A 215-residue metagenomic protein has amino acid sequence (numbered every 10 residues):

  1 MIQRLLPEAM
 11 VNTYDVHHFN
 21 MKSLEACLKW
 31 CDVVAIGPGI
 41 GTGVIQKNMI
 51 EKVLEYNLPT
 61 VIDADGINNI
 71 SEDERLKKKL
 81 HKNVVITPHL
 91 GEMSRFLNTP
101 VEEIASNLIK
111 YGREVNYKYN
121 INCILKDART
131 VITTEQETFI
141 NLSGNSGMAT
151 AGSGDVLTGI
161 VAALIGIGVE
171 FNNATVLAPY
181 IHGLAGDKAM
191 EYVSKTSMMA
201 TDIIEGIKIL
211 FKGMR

Functional and structural regions predicted by a protein language model:
M1-S143, R215: Glycine-rich phosphate/dinucleotide-binding loop and adjoining beta-alpha-beta core of small-molecule
L5, G186-R215: Charged C-terminal helix
G39-G43, S146, G154-L157, V161 (+1 more regions): Gly/Ser/Thr-rich beta-alpha loop segments that engage phosphate groups in nucleotides
K52, V169, V193: N-terminal loops that bind phosphate or other acidic moieties and the adjacent beta-alpha structural core
R95-F96, T150-I181: Short, small-residue alpha-helix embedded
L108-Y117, F171-G186, A200-K208: Short, well-structured alpha-helical segments that form the helix of a local strand-helix-strand
I140-G152: Short pre-catalytic strand/loop immediately N-terminal to key active-site residues, enriched for Gly-Thr
